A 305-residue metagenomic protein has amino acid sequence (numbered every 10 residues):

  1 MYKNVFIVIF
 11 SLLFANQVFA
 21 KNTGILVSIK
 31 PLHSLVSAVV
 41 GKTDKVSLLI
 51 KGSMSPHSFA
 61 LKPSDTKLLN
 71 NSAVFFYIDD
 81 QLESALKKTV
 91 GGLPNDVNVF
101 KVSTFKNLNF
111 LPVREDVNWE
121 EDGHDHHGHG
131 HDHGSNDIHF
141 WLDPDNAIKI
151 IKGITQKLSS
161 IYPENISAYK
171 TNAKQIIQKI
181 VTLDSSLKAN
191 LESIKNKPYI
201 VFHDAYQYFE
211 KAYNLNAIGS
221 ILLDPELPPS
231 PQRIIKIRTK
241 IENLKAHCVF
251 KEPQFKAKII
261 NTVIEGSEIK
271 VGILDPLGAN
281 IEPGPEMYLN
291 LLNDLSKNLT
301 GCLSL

Functional and structural regions predicted by a protein language model:
N4-V5, H203: Hydrophobic alpha-helical segments and their boundary regions
V5-A15: Bacterial N-terminal signal peptides
A20-L305: Extracytoplasmic metal-acquisition and chelation regions
